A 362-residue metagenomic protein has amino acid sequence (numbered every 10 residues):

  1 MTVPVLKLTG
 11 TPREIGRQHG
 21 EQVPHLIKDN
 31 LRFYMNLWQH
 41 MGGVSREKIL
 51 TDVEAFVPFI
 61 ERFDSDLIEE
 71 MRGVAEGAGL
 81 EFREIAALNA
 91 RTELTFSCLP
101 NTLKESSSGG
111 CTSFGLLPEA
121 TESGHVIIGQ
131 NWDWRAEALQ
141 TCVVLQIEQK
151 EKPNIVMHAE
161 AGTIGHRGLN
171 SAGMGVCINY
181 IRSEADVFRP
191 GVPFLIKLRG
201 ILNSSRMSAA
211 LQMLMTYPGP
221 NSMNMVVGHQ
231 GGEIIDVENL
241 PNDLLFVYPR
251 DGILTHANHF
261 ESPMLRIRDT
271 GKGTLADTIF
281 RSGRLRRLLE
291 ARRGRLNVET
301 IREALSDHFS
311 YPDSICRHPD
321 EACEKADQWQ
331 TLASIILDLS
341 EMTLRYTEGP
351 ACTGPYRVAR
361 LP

Functional and structural regions predicted by a protein language model:
M1-G110, N203-L244, P249-P362: C-terminus-biased signal that marks the final domain/tail of proteins
R91-I196, L332, L344-Y346, G354: Internal mixed beta-strand/loop scaffold within catalytic domains of large alpha/beta enzymes
K197-L202: Short, well-ordered beta-strand elements within core beta-sheets of diverse protein domains
